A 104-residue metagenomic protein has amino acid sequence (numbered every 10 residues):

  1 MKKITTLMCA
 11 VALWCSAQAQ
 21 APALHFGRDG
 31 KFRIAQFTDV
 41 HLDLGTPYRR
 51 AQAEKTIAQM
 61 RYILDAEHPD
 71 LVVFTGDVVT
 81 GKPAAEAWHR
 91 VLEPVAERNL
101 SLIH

Functional and structural regions predicted by a protein language model:
K2, A17-Q20: Intrinsic low-complexity, intrinsically disordered segments enriched in polar/basic residues
K2-M8: Sec-dependent signal peptide recognition, specifically the positively charged N-region followed immediately by
A10-Q18: Hydrophobic h-region of N-terminal signal peptides that target proteins for export in Gram-negative bacteria
A19-R90, P94-A96: N-terminal active-site segment of His-dependent metallophosphoesterases
R98-L100: A short helix->loop->beta-strand "cap" motif at the edges of active sites that frequently abuts
H104: Conserved small/polar residues in nucleotide/adenosyl-binding loops
